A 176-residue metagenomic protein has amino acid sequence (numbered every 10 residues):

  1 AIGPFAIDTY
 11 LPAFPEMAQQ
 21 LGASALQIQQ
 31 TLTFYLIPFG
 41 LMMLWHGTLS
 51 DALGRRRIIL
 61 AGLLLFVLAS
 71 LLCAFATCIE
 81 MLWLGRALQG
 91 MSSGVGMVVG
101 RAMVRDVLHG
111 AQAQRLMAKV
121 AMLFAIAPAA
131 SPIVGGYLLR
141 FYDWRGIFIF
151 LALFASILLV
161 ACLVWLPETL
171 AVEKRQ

Functional and structural regions predicted by a protein language model:
P4, D8, A74, G90-V98: Small-residue-rich segments within alpha-helical transmembrane domains of MFS-like 12-TM solute carriers
D8, L36-L44, P128-A129: Residue-level signature of mid-helix packing/kink "hotspots" within the transmembrane helices of 12-pass Major
A13-L41: Extracellular/periplasmic helix-loop-helix junction of adjacent transmembrane segments in MFS-like secondary
L41-I79: Conserved MFS/SLC helix-loop-helix module at the cytosolic interface between two early adjacent transmembrane helices
A61-L65, A69, G85, S92 (+2 more regions): Residue-level signature of the transmembrane alpha-helical cores of Major Facilitator Superfamily-type secondary
T77, M81, A118-V164: Helix-loop-helix hairpin linking two adjacent transmembrane segments in secondary transporters
G85-F124: Cytoplasmic helix-loop-helix junction between adjacent transmembrane helices in 12-TM secondary transporters
L163-Q176: Flexible cytoplasmic inter-helical loops of multi-pass small-molecule transporters
